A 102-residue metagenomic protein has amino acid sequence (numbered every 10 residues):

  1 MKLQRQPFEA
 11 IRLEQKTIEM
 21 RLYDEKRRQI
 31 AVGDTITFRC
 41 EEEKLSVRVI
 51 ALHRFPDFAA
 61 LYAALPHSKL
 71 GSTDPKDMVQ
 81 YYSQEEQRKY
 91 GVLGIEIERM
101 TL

Functional and structural regions predicted by a protein language model:
M1-Q29: Compositionally biased, charged N-terminal/linker segments
D24, A51-H53, R99-T101: A mature extracytoplasmic/lumenal domain signature
K44-R54: Short beta-strand-centered aromatic/proline hotspots
H53-K69: Short, solvent-exposed secondary-structure boundary/capping segments
L65-L102: Glycine- and charge-enriched low-complexity intrinsically disordered segments
